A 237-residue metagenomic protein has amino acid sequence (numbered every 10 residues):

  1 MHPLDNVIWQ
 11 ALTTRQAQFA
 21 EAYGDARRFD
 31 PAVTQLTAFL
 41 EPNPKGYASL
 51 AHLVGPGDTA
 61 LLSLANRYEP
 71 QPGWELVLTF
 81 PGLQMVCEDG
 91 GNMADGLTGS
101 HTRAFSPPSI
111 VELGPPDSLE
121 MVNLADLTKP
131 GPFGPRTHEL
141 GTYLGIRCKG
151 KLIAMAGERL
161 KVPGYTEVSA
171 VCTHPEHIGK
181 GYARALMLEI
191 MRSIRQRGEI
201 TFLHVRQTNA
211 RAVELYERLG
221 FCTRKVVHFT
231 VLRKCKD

Functional and structural regions predicted by a protein language model:
M1-A22, A26-T102: Acyl-donor-binding surface of acyltransferase catalytic domains
M1-L4, N92-G131: Short amphipathic alpha-helix that is part of the acyltransferase structural core
T37-A38, V171-I178: A short, internal acetyl-CoA/4′-phosphopantetheine-binding micro-motif in the GNAT/acyltransferase core
K45-L50, G179-I194, V213-R218: Conserved acetyl-CoA-binding loop-helix of GNAT-fold acetyltransferases
L62-R67, S193, F202-V213, F229-D237: Conserved beta-strand-loop-alpha-helix junction that forms the acyl-donor binding cleft
E69-W74, R184, Q207-K225: Conserved active-site alpha-helix within GNAT-family acetyltransferase domains
V77-C87, C222-K236: Conserved catalytic-core motifs of GNAT/GCN5-like acyltransferases
P132-C172: A conserved beta-strand-loop-helix scaffold within acyl/acetyltransferase catalytic domains
